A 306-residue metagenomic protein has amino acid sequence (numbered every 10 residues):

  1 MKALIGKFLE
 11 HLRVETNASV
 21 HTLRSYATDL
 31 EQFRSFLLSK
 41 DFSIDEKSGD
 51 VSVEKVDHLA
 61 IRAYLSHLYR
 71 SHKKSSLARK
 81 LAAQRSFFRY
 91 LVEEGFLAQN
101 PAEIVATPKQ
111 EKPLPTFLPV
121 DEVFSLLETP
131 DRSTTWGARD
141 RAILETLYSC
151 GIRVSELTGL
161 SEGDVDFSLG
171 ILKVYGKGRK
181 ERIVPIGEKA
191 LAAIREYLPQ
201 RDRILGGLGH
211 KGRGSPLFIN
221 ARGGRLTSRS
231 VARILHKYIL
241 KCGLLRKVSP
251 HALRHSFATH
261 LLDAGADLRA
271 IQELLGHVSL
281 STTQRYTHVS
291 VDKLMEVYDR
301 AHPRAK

Functional and structural regions predicted by a protein language model:
M1-K306: Conserved catalytic core of the tyrosine transesterase superfamily
